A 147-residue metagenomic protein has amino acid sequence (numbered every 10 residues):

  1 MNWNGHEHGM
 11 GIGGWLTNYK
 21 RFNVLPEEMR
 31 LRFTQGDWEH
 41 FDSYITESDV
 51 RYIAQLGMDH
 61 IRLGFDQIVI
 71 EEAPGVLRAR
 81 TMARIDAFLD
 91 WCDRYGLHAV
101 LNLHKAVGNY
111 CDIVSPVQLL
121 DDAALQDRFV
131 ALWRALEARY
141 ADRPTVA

Functional and structural regions predicted by a protein language model:
N2-A147: Active-site mouth of glycoside hydrolases
